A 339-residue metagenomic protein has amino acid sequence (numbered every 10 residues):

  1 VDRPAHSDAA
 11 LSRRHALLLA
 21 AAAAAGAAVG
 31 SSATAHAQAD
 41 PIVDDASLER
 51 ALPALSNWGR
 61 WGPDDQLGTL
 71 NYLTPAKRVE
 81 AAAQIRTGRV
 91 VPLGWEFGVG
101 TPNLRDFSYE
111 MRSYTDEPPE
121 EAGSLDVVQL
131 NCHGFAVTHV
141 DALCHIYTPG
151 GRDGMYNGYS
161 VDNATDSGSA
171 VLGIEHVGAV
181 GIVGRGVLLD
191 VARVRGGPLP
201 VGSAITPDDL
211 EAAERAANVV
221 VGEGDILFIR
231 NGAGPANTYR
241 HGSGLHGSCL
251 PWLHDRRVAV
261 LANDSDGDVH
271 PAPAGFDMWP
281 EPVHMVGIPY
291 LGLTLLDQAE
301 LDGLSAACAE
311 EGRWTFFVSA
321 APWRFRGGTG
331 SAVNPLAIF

Functional and structural regions predicted by a protein language model:
V1-S12, L19-V29: N-terminal secretory signal peptides
R13-R14, R230: Basic side chains
L18-L19, C144: Intrinsically disordered, low-complexity segments enriched in polar/charged small residues
Q38-F339: Active-/binding-site microenvironments in catalytic and ligand-binding cores
